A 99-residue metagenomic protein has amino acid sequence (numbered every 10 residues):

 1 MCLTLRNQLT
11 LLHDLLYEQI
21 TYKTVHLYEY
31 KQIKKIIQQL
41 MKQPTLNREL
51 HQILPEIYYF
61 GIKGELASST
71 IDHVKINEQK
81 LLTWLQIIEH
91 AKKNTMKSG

Functional and structural regions predicted by a protein language model:
M1-K31, E78, L82-L85: Short terminal alpha-helical segments
L9-L11, I57-G99: Amphipathic alpha-helical binding modules
Q19-K63: Amphipathic alpha-helical interaction modules
